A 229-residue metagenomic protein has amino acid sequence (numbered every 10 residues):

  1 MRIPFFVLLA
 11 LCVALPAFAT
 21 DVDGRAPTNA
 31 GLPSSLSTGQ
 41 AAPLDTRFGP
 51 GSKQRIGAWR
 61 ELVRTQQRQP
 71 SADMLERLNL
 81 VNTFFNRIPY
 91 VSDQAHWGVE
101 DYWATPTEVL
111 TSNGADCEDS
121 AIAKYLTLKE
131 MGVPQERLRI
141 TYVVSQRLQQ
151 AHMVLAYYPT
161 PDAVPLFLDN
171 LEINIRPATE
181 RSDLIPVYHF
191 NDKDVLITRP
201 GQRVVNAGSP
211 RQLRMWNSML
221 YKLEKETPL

Functional and structural regions predicted by a protein language model:
M1-P4: Positively charged n-region of N-terminal signal peptides that target proteins for export
F6-A14: Bacterial N-terminal signal peptides
F18-L229: A structural boundary/capping signal
